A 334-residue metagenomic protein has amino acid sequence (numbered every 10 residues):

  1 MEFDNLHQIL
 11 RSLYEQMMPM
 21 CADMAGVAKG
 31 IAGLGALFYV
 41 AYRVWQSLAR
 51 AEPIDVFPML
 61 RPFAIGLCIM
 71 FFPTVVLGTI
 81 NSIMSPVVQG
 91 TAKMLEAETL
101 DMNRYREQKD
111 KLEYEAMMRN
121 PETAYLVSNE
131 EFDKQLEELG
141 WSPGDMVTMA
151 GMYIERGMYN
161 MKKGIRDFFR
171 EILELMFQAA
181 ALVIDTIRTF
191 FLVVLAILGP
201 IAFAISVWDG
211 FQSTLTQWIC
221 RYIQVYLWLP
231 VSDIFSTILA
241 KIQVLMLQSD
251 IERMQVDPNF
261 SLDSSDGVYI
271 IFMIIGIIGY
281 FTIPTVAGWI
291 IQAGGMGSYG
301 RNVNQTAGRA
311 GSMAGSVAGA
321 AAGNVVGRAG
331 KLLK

Functional and structural regions predicted by a protein language model:
M1-I54: Binding/recognition "hotspot" determinant
M1-Y14, E130-L139, K163-E174, Q212-L227: Hydrophobic alpha-helical transmembrane segments
M18-K29, I184-I187, F191, T216 (+1 more regions): Alpha-helical membrane-interface segments at transmembrane helix boundaries
K29-A41, F191-P200, G276: Hydrophobic alpha-helical transmembrane segments
Y39-F63, I197-Q212: Hydrophobic transmembrane alpha-helix segments characteristic of membrane transport and insertion machinery
E52-L67, Y125, Q212-Y226: Alpha-helical transmembrane segments and their helix-start/interface "positive-inside/aromatic belt" motifs in integral
F71-L195, S232, S236-Y299: Non-cytosolic segments of integral membrane proteins
G288-K334: Long, low-complexity, intrinsically disordered extramembrane tails
